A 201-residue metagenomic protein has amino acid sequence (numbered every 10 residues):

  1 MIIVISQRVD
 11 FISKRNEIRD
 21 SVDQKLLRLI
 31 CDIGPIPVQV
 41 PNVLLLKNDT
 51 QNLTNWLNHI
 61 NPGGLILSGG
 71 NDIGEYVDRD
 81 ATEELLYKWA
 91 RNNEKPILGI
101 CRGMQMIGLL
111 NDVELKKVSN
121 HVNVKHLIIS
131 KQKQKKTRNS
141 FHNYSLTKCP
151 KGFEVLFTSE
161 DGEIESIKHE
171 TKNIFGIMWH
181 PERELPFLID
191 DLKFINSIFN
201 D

Functional and structural regions predicted by a protein language model:
M1-R102, L109-K116, H121-K125, S130-K131 (+5 more regions): N-terminal beta1-alpha1 cap of cysteine-dependent amidohydrolase-like domains
S140-Y144: DNA-recognition element of transcription regulators
